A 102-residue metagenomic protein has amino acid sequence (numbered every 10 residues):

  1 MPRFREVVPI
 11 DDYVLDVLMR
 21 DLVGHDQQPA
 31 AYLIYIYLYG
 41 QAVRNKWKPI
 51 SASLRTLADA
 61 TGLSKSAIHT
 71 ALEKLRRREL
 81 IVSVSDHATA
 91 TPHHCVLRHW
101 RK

Functional and structural regions predicted by a protein language model:
M1-D59, T89: Short recognition helix of helix-turn-helix/winged-helix DNA-binding domains
G24, Q41-R101: Winged helix-turn-helix DNA-binding recognition segment
